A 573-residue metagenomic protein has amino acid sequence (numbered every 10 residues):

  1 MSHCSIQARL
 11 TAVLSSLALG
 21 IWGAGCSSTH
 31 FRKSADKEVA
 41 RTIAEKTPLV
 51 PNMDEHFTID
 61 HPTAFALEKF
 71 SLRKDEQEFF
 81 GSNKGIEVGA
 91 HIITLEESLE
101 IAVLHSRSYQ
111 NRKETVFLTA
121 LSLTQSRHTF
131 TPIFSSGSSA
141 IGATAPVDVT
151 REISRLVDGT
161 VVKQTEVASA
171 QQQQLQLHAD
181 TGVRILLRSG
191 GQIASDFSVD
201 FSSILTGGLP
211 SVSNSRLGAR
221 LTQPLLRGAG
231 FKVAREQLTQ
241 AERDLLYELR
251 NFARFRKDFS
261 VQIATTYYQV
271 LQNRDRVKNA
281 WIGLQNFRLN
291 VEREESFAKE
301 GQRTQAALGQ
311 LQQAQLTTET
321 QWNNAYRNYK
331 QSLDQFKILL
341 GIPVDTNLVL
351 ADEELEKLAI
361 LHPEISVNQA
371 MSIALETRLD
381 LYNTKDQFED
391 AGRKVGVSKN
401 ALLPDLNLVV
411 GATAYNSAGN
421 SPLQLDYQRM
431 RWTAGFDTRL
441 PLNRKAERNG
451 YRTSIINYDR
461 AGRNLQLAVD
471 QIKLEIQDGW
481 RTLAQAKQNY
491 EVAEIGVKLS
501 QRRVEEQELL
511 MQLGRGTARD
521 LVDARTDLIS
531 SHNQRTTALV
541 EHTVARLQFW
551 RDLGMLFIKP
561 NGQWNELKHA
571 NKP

Functional and structural regions predicted by a protein language model:
A12-W22: Bacterial N-terminal signal peptides
G25-D54, T144, D334-P363, V367 (+3 more regions): Acidic, low-complexity, intrinsically disordered peripheral segments
T29, L104-P132, T160, D180-S211 (+9 more regions): A glycine-/polar-enriched beta->alpha junction
H61-I101, H105: Regulatory alphaC helix of protein kinase catalytic domains
S82-H91, S138-Q223, E353-E364, V395-N400 (+4 more regions): Small/polar, glycine/serine/threonine/aspartate-rich low-complexity segments that form flexible
S98, E364-L406, T413-Y415, N457-R460 (+1 more regions): Long hydrophobic segments that form regular secondary structure
V116-S126, F255-W281, L289-V291, S296 (+5 more regions): Amphipathic alpha-helical coiled-coil segments
S213-L226, G230-Q321, A325, Y329 (+2 more regions): Hydrophobic, small-residue-rich alpha-helical packing segments that form membrane-like cores
